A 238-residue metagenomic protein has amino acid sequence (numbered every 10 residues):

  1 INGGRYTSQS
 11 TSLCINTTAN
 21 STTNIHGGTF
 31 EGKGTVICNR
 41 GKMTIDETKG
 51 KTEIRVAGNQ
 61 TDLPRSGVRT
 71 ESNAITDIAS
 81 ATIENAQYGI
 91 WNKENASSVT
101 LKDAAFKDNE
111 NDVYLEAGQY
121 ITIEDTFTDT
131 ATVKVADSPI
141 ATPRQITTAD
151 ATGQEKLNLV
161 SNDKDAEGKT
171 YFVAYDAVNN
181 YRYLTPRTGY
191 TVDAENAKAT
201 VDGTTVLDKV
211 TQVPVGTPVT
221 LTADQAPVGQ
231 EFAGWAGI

Functional and structural regions predicted by a protein language model:
I1-L13, T22, H26-V36, D46-R65 (+4 more regions): Beta-strand-rich solenoid/repeat architectures in extracellular/passenger domains of polysaccharide-targeting enzymes
T17, N39, T70, N92-N95 (+3 more regions): Hydrophobic beta-strand core residues of beta-sandwich domains
N20, R40-K42, T48, N73 (+2 more regions): Tight coil/turn sites that cap or link beta-strands
T23, M43, T76, N179-R182: Hydrophobic residues embedded in beta-strands of well-ordered beta-sheets
I45, I78, L101, T217-A226: A short, solvent-exposed beta-strand micro-motif common in secreted/extracellular proteins
T147-A174, P218-I238: Surface-exposed interfaces of beta-sheet-rich extracellular modules
G168-R187: N-terminal capping/linker segments that flank leucine-rich repeat
P186-I238: Secondary-structure capping and domain/repeat boundary segments
